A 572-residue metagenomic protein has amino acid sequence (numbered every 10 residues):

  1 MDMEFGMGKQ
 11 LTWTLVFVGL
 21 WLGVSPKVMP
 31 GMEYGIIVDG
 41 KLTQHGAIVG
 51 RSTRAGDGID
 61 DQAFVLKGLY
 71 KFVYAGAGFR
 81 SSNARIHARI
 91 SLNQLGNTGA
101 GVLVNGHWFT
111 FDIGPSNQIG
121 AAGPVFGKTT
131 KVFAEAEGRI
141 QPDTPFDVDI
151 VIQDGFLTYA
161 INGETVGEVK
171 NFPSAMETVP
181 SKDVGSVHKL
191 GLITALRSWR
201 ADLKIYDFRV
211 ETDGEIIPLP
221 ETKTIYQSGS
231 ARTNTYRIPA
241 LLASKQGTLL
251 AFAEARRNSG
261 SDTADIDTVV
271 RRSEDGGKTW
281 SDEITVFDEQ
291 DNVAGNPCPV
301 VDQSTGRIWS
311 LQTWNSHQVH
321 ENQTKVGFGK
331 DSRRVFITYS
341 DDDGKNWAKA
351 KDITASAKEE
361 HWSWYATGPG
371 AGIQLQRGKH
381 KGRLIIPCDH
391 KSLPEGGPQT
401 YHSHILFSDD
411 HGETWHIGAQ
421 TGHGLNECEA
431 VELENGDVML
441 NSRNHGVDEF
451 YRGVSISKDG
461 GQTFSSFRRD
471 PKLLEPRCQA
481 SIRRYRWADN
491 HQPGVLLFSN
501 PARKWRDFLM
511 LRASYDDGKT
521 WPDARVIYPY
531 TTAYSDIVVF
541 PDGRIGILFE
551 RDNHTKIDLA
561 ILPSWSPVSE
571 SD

Functional and structural regions predicted by a protein language model:
V28-A55, I217-P218: Extracellular carbohydrate-recognition regions
A47-F72: Short carbohydrate-recognition loop motifs
L66-P124: Secretory/extracellular carbohydrate-interaction modules and structurally similar beta-sandwich "look-alikes"
V125-D147: Short, aromatic/His-centered strand-loop micro-motif at the edge of beta-sheets
T144-T158: Localized edge beta-strand/strand-to-loop motifs within extracellular or lumenal beta-rich domains
V169-K204: Flexible glycan-contacting loops in extracellular carbohydrate-active proteins
L203-V210, L562: Extracellular beta-strand elements of beta-rich domains used for carbohydrate recognition/degradation or cell-matrix
E215-D572: Asp-box/BNR beta-propeller blade signature and adjacent active/binding-site loops in extracellular glycan-interacting
